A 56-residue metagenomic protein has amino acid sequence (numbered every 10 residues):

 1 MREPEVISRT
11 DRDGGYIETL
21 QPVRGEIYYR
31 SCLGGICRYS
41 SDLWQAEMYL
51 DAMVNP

Functional and structural regions predicted by a protein language model:
M1-Y28: Short N-terminal "domain-start" leader segments that mark the transition from disordered tails or signal peptides into
E26-P56: A short, charged, amphipathic alpha-helix used as a generic interaction element across diverse proteins
